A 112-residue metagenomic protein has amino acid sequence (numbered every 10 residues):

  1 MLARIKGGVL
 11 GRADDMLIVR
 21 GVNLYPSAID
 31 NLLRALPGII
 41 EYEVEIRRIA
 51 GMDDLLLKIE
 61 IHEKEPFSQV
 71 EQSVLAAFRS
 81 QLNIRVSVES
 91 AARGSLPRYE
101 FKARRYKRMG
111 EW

Functional and structural regions predicted by a protein language model:
M1-L82, F101: AMP-binding/adenylate-forming catalytic core of the ANL superfamily
S80-W112: Conserved C-terminal "lid"/linker of ANL adenylate-forming enzymes
